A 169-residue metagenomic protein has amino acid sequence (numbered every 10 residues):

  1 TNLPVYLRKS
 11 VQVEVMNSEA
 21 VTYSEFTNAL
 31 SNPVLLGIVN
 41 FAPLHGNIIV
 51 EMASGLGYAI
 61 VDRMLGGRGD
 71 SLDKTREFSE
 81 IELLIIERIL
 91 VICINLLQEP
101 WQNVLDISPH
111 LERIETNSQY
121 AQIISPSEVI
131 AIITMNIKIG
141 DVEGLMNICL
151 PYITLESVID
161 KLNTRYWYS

Functional and structural regions predicted by a protein language model:
T1-S169: N-terminal auxiliary interaction/assembly segments of multi-subunit proteins
